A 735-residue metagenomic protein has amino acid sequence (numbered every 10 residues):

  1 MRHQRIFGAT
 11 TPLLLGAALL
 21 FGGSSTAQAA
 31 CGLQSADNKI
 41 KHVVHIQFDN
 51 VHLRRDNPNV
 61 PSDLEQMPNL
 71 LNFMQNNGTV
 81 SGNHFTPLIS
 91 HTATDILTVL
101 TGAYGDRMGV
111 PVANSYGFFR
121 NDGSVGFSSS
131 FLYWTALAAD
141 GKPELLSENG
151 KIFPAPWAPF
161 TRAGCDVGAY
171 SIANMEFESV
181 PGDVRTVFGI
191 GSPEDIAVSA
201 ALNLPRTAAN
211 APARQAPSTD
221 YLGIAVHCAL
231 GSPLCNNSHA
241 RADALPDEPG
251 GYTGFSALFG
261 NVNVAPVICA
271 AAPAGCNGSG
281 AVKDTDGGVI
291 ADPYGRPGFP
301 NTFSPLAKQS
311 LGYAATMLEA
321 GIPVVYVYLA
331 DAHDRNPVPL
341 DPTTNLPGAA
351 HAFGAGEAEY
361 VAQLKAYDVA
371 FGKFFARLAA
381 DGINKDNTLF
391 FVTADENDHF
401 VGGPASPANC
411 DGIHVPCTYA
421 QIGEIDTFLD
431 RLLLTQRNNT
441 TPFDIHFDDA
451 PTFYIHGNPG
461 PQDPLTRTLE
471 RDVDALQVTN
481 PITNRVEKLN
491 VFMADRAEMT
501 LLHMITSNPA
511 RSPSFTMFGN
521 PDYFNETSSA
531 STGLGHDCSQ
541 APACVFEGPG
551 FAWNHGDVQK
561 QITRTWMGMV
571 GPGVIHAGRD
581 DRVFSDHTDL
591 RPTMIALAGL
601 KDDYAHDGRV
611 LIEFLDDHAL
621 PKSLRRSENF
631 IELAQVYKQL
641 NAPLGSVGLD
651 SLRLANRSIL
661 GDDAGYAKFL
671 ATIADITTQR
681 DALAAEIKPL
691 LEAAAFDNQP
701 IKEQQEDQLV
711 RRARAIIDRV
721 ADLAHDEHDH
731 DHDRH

Functional and structural regions predicted by a protein language model:
T10-G22: Bacterial N-terminal signal peptides
A30, A291-E319, V369-R377, Q462-S507: A Trp-anchored, charged/polar loop motif used as the substrate-binding/catalytic surface of acyl/ester-handling
K39-L53, M74, V99, V324-L329 (+6 more regions): Beta-strand elements within well-structured catalytic alpha/beta cores of enzymes that handle phosphate/sulfate esters
R54-R107: Short, structured active-site-proximal loop/turn typified by the sulfatase FGly-forming signature C/S-X-P-X-R
S62-E65, P87, A362-K365, G423-T427 (+4 more regions): A short beta-strand-to-alpha-helix junction
I89-H91, T101, R107-H239, A244 (+3 more regions): Secreted, luminal/periplasmic, and some membrane-associated catalytic domains that remodel anionic oxygen-ester
A314, E319-A366, G402-S406: Active-site His/acidic residue clusters
N480-R511, R582-S585, D589, L600-E632: Polar, surface-exposed loop/tail segments that function as active-site lids or cofactor/substrate-recognition elements
